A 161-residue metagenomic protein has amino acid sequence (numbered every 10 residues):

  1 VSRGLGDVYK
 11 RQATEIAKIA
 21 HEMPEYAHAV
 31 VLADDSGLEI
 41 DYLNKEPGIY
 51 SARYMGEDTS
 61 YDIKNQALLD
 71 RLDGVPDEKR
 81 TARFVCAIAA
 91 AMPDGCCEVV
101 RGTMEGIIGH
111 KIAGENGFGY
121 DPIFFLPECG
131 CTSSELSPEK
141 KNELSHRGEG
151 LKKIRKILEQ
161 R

Functional and structural regions predicted by a protein language model:
V1-Y9: Single conserved hydrophobic/aromatic residue that forms the stacking wall/gate of nucleotide- or nucleobase-binding
K10-E25, N44-K45: Phosphate-binding chemistry for phosphorylated carbohydrates and sugar-nucleotides
A17-A20, L68, I154: Hydrophobic alpha-helical packing residues
A27-R80, G117, P122-K152: Active-site-adjacent loop/tail segments of enzyme domains
K79, R83-M92, G102: A glycine-rich beta-turn/hairpin centered on an aromatic-Pro dipeptide
G95-P122: Catalytic beta-strand/loop module used to bind and position nucleotide/cofactor moieties in cofactor-attachment
K153-R161: C-terminal alpha-helix
